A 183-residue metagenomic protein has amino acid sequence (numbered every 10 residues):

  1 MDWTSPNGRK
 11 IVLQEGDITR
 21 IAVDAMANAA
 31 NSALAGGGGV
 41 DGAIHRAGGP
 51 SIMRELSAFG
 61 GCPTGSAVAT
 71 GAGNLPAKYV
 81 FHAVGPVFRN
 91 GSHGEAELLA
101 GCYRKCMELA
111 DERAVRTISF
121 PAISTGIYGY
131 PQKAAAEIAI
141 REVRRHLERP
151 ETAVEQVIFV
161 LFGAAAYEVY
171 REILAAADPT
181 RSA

Functional and structural regions predicted by a protein language model:
M1-E112: Glycine-/small-residue-enriched capping loops at alpha/beta junctions
V87-A183: Phosphate/ribose-phosphate-bearing ligand recognition and processing surfaces, centered on ADP-ribose/NAD(+/P+) systems
